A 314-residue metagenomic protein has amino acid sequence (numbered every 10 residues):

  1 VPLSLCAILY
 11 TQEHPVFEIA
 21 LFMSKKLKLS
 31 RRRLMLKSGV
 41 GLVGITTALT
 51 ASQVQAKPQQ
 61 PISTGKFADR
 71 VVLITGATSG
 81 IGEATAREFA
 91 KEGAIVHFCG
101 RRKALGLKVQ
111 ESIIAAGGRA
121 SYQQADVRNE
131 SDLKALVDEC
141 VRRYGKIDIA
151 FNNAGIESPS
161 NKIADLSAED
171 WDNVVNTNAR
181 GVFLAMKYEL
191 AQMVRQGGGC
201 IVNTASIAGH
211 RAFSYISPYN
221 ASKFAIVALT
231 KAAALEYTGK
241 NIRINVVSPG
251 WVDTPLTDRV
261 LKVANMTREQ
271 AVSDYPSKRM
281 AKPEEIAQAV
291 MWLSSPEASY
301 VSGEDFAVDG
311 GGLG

Functional and structural regions predicted by a protein language model:
F17-V43: N-terminal secretory signal peptides and thylakoid transit peptides that target proteins across membranes
G41, S160, R211, M291 (+1 more regions): Short C-terminal tail/terminal secondary-structure segment of NAD(P)H-dependent dehydrogenase/reductase domains
T78-S79, R102: Conserved glycine-rich cofactor-binding loop
N161-I163, S167-D172, A271: Substrate-binding pocket helix/loop in short-chain dehydrogenase/reductase
M186, S222, T230: Active-site helix of classical SDR
S206: Residue(s) in the substrate-gating loop at a strand-loop-helix junction that position the organic substrate next
T238, R243, V301-G303: Short, small/polar-rich loop/turn modules that mediate ligand/substrate recognition or access, typified
